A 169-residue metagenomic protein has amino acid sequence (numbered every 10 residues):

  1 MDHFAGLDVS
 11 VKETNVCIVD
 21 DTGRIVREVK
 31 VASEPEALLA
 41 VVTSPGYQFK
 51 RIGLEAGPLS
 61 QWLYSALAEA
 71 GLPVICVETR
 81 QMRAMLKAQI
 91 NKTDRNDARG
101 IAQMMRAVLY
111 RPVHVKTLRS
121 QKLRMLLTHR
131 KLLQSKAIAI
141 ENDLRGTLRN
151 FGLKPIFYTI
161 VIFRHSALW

Functional and structural regions predicted by a protein language model:
M1-W169: A detector of single, family-specific signature residues that are central to catalytic or substrate-handling motifs
